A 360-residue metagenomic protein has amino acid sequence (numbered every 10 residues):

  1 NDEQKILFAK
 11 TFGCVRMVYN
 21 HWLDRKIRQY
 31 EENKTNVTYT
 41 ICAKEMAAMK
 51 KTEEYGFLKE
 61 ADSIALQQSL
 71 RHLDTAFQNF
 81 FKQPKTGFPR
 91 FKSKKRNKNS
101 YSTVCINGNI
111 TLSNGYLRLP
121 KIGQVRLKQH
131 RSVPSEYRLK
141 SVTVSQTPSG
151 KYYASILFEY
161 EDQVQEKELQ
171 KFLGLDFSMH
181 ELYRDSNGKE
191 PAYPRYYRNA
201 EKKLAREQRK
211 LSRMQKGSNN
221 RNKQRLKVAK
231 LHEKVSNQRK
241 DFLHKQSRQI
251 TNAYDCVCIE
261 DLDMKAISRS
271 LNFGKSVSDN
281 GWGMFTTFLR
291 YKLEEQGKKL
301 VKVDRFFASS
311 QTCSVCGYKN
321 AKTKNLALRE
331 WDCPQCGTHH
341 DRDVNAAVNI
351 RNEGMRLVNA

Functional and structural regions predicted by a protein language model:
N1-A360: Nucleic-acid substrate recognition interfaces
